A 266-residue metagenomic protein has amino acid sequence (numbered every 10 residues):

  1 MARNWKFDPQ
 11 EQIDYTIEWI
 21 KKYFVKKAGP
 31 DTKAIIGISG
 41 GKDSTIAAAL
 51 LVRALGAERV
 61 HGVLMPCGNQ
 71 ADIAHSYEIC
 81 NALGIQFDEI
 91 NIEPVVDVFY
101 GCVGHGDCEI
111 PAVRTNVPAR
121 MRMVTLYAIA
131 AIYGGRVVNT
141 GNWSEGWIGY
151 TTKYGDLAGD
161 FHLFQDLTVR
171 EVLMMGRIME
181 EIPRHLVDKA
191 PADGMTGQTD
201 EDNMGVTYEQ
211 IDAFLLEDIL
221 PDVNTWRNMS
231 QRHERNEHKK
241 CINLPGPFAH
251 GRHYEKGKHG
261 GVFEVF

Functional and structural regions predicted by a protein language model:
M1-I36, E58-H61, G68-N69, I79-P94 (+4 more regions): ATP/NTP-dependent adenylation/nucleotidyl-transfer catalytic domains that generate, transfer, or process NMP-activated
G41: Conserved G/P- and acidic residue-centered "switch" motifs that form tight phosphate/ATP-binding loops in soluble
S44-A48, I73-Y77: Short, surface-exposed alpha-helical segments at coil->helix boundaries
A49-R53: Short, well-ordered alpha-helices that flank and scaffold nucleotide-derived cofactor binding pockets
